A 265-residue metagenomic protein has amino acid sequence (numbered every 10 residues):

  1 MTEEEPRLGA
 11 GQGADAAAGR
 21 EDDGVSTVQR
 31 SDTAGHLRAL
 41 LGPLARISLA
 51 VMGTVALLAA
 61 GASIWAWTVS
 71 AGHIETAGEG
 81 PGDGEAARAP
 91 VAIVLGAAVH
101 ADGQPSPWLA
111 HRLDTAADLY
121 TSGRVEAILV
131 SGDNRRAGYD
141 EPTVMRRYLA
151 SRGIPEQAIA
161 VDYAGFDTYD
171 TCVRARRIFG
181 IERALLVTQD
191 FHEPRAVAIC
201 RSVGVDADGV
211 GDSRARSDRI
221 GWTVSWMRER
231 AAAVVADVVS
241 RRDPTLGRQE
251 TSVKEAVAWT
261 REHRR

Functional and structural regions predicted by a protein language model:
M1-L41, V253, V257-T260, R264-R265: Actinobacteria-biased recognition of intrinsically disordered, low-complexity terminal regions
T2-G9, R20-T27, W65-W226: A structural signal for short, hydrophobic/glycine-enriched beta-strand patches
S31-G82: N-terminal type II signal-anchor transmembrane helix that functions as the membrane-insertion/stop-transfer segment
R136-E141, A207-G211, R230-D237, V253-W259: A general structural signal for short secondary-structure boundary/capping elements
F166-C172, H192-C200, R242-R265: Electropositive, surface-exposed helix/loop patches at the edges of structured domains that serve as adaptable
T223-R248: A transmembrane-helix-recognition feature enriched in membrane-embedded lipid enzymes and envelope glyco-/phospholipid
